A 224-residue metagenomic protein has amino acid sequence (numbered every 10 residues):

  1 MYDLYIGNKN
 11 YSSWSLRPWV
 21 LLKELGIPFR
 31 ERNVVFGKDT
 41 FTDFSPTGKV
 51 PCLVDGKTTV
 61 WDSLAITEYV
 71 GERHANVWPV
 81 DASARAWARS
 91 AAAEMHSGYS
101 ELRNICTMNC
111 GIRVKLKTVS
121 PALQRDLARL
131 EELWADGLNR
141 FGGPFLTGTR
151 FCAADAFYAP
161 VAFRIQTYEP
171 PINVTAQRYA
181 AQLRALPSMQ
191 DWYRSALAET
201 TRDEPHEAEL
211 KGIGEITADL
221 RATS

Functional and structural regions predicted by a protein language model:
M1-P121, R125, T223-S224: GST-like domain detector, emphasizing the conserved glutathione-binding G-site in the N-terminal thioredoxin-like
E31, V174, W192-Y193: A generic structural-conservation signal
R73, A91, Y168, S195-A196: Residue-level signal for well-ordered alpha-helical positions
W87-S90, R178, D191: Short, solvent-exposed alpha-helical surface patches in well-structured domains
Y99-P187: GST-like fold's C-terminal all-alpha helical module
W134, P187-E204: Charged/polar, low-hydrophobicity segments characteristic of intrinsically disordered regions and flexible loops
A196-S224: Acidic/histidine-enriched, glycine/proline-rich intrinsically disordered or flexible terminal extensions
